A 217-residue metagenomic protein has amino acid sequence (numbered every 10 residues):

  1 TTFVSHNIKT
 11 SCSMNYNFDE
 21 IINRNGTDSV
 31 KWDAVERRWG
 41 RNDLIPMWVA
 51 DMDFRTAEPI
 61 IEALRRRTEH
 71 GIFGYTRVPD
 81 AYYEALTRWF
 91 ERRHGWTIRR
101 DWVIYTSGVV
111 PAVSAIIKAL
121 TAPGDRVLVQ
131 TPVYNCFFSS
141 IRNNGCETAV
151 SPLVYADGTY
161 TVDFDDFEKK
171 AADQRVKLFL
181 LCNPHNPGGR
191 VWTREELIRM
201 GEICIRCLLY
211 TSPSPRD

Functional and structural regions predicted by a protein language model:
H6-N7: Intrinsic-disorder-associated, low-complexity terminal segments enriched in Asp/Asn/His/Tyr and depleted of Lys/Arg
N15-G108, A115: N-terminal small-domain helix-loop-helix segment of the aminotransferase-like
W48-V49, L180-C182, S212: Short beta-strand segments
M52, L153, P215: Hydrophobic pocket-lining residues within nucleotide cofactor-binding pockets
F73-I205: Conserved core of the PLP fold type I
Y210-D217: Conserved small/polar residues in nucleotide/adenosyl-binding loops
